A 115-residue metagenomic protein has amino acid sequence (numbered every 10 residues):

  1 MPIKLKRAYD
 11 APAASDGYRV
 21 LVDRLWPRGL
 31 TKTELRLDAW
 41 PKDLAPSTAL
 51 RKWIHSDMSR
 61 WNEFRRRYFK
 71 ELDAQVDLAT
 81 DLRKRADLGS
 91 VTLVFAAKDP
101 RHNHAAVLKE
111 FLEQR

Functional and structural regions predicted by a protein language model:
M1-R115: Residues lining hydrophobic/aromatic ligand-binding pockets adjacent to catalytic sites
